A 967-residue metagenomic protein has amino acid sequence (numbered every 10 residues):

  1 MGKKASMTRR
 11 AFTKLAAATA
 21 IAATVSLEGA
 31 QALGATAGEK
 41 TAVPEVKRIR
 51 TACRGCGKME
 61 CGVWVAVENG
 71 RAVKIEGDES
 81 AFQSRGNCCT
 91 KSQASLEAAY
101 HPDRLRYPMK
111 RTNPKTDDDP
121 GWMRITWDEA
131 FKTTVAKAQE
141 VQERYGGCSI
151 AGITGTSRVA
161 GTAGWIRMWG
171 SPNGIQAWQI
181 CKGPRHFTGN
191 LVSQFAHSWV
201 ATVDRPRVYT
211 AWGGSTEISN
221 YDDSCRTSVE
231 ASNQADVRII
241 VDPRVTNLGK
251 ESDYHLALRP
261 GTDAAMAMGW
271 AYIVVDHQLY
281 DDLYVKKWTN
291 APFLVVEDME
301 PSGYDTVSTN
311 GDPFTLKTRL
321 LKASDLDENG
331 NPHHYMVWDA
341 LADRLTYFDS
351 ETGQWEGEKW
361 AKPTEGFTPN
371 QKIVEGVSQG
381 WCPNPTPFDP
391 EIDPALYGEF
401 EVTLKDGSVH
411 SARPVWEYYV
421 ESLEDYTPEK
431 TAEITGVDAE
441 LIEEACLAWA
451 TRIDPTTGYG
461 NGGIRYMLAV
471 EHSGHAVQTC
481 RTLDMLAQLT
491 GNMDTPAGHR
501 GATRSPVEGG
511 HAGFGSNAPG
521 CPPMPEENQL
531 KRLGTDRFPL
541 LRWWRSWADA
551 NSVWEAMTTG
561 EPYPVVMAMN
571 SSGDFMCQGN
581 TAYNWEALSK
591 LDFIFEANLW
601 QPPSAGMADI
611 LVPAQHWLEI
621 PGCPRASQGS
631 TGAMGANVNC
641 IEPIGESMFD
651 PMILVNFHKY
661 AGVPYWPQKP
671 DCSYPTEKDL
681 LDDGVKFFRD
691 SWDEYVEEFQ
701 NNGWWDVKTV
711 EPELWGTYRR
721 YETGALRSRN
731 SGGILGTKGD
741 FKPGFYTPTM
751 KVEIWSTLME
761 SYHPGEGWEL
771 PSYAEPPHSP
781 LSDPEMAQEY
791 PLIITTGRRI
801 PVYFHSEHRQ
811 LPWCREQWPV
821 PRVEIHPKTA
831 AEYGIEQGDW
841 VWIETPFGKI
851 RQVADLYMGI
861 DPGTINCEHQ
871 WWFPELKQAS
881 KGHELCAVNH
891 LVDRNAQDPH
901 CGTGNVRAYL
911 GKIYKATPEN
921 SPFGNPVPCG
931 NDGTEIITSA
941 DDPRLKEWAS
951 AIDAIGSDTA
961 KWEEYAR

Functional and structural regions predicted by a protein language model:
G2-F400, G407, S411-A412, Y426-K430 (+6 more regions): N-terminal export/assembly segments and adjacent metallocofactor-ligating motifs of anaerobic energy-metabolism
K3, T162-I240, A265, A361-G407 (+5 more regions): Extended redox/cofactor-interaction regions of prokaryotic respiratory oxidoreductases
F131-C148, W199-V208, S422, E443-G463 (+1 more regions): Glycine-rich phosphate/diphosphate-binding loops that line cofactor/substrate pockets in enzymes
T154-T156, K287-N290, A448-W449, M467-A469 (+3 more regions): A glycine-rich phosphate-binding loop feature that marks nucleotide/adenosyl-phosphate handling sites
N247, P603-A636: Flexible glycine/proline-rich, aromatic-decorated loop/lid segments
K250-L258, E619, G632-P643: Short beta-alpha connecting loops at secondary-structure transitions that line or flank enzyme active sites
D592-F593, L599, N639-H658, W842: Phosphate/diphosphate-binding loops
D650-D706, H805, Q810-E824, K828-R967: Long, contiguous, secondary-structure-rich segments that constitute the structural scaffold of globular domains
